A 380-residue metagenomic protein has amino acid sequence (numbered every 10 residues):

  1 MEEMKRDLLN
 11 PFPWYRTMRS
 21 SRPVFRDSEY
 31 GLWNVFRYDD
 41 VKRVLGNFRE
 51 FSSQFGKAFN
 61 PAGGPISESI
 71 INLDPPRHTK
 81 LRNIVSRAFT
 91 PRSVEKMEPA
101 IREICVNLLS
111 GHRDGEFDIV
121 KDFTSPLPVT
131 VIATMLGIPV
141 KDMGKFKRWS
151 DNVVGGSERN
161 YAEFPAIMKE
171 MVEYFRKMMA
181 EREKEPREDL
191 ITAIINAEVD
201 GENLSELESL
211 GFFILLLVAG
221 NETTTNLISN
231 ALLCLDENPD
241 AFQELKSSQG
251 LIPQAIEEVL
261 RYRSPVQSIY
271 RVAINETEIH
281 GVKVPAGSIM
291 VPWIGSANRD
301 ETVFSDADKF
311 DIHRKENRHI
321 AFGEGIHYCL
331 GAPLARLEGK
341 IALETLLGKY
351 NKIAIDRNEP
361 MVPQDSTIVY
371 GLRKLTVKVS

Functional and structural regions predicted by a protein language model:
M1-S380: Cytochrome P450
